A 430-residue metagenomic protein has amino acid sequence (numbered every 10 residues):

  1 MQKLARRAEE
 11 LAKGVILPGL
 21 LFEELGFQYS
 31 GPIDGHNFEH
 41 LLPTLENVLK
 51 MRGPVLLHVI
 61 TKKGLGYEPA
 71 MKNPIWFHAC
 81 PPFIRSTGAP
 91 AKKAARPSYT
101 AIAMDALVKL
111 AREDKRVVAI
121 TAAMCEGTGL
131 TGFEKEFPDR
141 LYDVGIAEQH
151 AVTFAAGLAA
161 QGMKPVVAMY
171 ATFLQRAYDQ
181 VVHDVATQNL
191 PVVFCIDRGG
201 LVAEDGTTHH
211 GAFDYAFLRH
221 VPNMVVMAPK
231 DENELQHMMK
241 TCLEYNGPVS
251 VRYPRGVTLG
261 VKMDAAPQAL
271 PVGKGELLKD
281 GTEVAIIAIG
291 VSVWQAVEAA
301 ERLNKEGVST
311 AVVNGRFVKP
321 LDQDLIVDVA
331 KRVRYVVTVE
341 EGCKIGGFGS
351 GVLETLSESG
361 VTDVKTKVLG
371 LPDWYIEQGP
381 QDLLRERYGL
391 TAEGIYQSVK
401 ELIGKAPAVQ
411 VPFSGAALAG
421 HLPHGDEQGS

Functional and structural regions predicted by a protein language model:
M1-W76, G88-E136, D143, Q149-T153 (+3 more regions): Thiamine diphosphate
I33, V226-P229: Short acidic-hydrophobic, aromatic-tinged amphipathic segments that line or gate anion-handling sites
T44, Q180, M238-M239: Short beta-alpha junctions and helix-cap segments that line functional grooves
W76-F83: A solvent-exposed, charged loop/short amphipathic helix patch at secondary-structure junctions
G129, L141, E148-A168, A177-V181 (+1 more regions): Extended, hydrophobic alpha-helical segments in both membrane/secreted and soluble proteins
A212-F213, V221: Short, solvent-exposed loop/turn segments at the edges of secondary structure
A228-L243: Conserved glycine-bearing catalytic or ligand-binding loops at nucleotide- and phosphate-handling centers of large
